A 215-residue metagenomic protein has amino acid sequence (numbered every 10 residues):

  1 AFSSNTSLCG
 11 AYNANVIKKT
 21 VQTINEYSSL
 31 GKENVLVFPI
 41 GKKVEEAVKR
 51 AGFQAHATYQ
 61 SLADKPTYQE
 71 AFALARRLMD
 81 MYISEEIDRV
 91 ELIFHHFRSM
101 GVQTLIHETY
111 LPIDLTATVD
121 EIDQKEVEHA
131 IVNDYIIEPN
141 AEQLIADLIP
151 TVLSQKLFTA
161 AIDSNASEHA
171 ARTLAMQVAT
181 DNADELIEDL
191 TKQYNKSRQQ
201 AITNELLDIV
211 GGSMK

Functional and structural regions predicted by a protein language model:
A1-K215: C-terminal beta-strand-loop-alpha-helix "lid" module of Rossmann-like NAD(P)-dependent dehydrogenases
